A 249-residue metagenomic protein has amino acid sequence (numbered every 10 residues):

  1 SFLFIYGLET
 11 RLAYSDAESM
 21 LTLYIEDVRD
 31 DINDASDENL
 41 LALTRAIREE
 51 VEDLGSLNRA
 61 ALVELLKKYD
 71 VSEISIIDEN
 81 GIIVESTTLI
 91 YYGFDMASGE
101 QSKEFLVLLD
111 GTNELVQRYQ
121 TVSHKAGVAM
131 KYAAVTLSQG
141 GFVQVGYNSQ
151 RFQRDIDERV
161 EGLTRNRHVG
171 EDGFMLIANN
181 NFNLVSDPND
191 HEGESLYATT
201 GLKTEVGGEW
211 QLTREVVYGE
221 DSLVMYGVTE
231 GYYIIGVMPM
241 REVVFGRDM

Functional and structural regions predicted by a protein language model:
S1-L57, A129-A133, R165-F174, N180: Juxtamembrane extracytoplasmic/periplasmic/luminal helical "stalk" adjacent to the first N-terminal
L12-L21, A35-S36, F152-T164, M240-R247: Juxtamembrane amphipathic/coiled-coil helical coupling segments that flank and transmit signals to/from transmembrane
E18-R59, E79-Y91, G140-G141, Y147-D157 (+1 more regions): Extracellular/periplasmic ligand-binding regions of membrane signal-transduction receptors
L54-V71, S138-G140, Y147-V185: Solvent-exposed, extracytoplasmic
R59-A61, T88-V122, D155-L163, P188-Y218: Extracytoplasmic/periplasmic sensor domains and loops in membrane signaling proteins
I74, M175, T213-R214: Generic short beta-strand
I82-L89, K131-A133, F182-D190, M225-Y226: Amphipathic coiled-coil signal-relay and dimerization helices
Y132-F152, L223-D248: Short, hydrophobic beta-strand elements of compact beta-sandwich sensory domains
